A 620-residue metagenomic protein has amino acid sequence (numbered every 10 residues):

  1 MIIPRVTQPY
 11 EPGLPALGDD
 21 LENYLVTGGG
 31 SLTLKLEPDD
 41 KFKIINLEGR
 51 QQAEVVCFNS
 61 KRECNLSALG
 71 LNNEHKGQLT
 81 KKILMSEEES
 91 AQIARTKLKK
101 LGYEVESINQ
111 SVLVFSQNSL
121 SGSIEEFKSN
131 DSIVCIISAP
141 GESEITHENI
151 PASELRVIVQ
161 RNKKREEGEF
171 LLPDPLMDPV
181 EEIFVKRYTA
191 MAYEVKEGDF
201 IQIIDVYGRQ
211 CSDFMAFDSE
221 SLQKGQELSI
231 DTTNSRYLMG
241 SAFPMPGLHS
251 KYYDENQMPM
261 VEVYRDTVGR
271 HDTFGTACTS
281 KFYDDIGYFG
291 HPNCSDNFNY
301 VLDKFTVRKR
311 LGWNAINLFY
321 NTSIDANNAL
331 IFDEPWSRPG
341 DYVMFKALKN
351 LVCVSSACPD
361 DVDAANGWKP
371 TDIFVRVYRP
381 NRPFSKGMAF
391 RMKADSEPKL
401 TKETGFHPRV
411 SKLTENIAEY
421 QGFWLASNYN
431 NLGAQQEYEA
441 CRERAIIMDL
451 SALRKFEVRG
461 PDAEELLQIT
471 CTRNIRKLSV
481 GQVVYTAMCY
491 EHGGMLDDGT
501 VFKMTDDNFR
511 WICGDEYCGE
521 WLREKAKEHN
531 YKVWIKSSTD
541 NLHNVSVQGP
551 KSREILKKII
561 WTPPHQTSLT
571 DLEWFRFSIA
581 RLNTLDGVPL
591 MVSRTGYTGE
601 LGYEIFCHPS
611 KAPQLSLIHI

Functional and structural regions predicted by a protein language model:
M1-G387: Intrinsically disordered, low-complexity segments enriched in small/polar residues
G367, V377-L617: Glycine/proline-enriched, intrinsically flexible loops and inter-domain linkers
